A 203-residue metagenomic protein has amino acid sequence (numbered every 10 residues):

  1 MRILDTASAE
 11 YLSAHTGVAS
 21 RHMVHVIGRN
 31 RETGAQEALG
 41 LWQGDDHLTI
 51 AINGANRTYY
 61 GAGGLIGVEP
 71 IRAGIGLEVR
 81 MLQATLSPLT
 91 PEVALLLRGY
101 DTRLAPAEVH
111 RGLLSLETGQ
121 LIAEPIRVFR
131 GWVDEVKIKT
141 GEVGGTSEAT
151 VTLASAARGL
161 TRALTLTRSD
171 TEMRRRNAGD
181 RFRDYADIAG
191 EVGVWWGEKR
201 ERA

Functional and structural regions predicted by a protein language model:
M1-G61: Polar/acidic, low-complexity leader/linker segments enriched in S/T/G and N/D
I3-L4, S8-E10, A94-D134: Short, acidic/charged, Gly/Pro-enriched secondary-structure junctions
G64-I66: Outer membrane beta-barrel transmembrane domains
V68-A73, E135-G141: Short amphipathic beta-strand and strand-loop transition segments with alternating hydrophobic
P70-P106, L113: Extracellular/virion structural assembly segments
R80, F129, S147-A149: Envelope-exposed proteins and targeting segments
I138-L153: Short, solvent-exposed secondary-structure boundary/capping segments
R158-A203: Intrinsically disordered, low-complexity terminal/linker regions enriched in Pro/Ser/Gly and acidic residues
